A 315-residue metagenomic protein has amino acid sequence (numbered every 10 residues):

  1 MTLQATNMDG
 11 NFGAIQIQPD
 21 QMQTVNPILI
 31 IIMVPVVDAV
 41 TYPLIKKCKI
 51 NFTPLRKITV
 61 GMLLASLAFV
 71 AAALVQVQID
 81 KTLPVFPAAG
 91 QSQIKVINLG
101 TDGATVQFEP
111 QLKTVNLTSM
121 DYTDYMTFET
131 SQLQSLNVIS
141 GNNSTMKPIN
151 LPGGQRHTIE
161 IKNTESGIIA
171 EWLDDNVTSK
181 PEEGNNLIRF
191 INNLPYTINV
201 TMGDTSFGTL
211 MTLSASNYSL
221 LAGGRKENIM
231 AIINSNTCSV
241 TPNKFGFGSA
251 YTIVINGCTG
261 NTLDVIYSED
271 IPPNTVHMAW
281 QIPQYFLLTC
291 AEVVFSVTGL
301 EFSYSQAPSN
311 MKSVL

Functional and structural regions predicted by a protein language model:
M1-N142, G153-L187, I191-L315: Hydrophobic transmembrane alpha-helices of multi-pass solute transporters/permeases
M146-N150: Eukaryotic, compositionally biased intrinsically disordered regions
